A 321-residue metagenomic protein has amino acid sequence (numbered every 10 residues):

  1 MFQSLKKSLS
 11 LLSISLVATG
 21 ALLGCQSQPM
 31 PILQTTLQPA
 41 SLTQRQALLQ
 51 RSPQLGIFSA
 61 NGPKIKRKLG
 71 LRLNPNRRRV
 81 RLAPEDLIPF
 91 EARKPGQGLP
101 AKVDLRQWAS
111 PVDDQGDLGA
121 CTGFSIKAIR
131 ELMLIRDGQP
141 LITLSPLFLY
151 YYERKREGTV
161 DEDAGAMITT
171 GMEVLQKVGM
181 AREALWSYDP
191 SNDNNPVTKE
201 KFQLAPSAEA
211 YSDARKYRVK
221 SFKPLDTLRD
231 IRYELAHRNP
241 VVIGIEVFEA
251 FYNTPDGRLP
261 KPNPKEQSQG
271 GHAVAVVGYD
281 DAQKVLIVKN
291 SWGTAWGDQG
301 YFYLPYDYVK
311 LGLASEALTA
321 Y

Functional and structural regions predicted by a protein language model:
F2, S10, C25-G119, G123-L144 (+1 more regions): Structured alpha-helical subdomains that flank or immediately precede key functional sites
F2-Q3, W296: Short amphipathic alpha-helical segments with coiled-coil-like heptad repeat character
Q3-K7, T19-G20: N-terminal secretion targeting segments of exported proteins
L5-K6, P63-R67, E200, V288: Generic cytosolic/nucleocytoplasmic N-terminal low-complexity/intrinsically disordered segments
L12-A21: Bacterial N-terminal signal peptides
G20-L23, T319: Short stretches within intrinsically disordered, low-complexity N-terminal or propeptide regions
P89, L99-A101, A128-E131, K155-K289 (+1 more regions): Predominantly the structural core of cysteine protease catalytic domains
K102-V112, T143-G158, Y211-K216: Short, conserved helix/loop micro-motifs enriched in His/Cys and acidic residues
